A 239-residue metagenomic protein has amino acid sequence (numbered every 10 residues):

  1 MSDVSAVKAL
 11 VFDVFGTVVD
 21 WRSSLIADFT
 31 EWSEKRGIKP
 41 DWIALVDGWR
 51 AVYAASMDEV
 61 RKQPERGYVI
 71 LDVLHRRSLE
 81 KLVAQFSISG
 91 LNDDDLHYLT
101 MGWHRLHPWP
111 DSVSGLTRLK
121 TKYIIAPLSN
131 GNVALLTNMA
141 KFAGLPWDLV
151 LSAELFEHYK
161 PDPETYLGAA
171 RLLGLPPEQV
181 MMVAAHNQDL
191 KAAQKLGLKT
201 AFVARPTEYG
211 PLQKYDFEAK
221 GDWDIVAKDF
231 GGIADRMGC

Functional and structural regions predicted by a protein language model:
M1-V7, T117, L128-C239: Asp-based, Mg2+/Mn2+-dependent phosphohydrolase catalytic module
S2-A51, Q85: Active-site neighborhood of HAD-like aspartate-dependent phosphohydrolases
D13-G16, L79, P127, A193: Generic structural signal for small/hydrophobic residues in well-ordered secondary structure, especially within
L25-S33, W49-Y53, H75, L99-W103 (+1 more regions): Hydrophobic alpha-helical core bundles mediating ligand binding, dimerization, or RNAP-core interactions
A27-E31, G48, R77-K81, Y98 (+4 more regions): Alpha-helical elements of Rossmann-like donor-binding domains used by nucleotide-donor carbohydrate transfer enzymes
R36, V46-H97: A metal-dependent, Asp-based hydrolase signature
V52, T121-K122, A153: Structured helix-beta-strand junction loops
Y68-R76, I88-A126, P163: Short, acidic loop-to-helix structural element flanking the phosphoryl-transfer center in phosphate-processing enzymes
